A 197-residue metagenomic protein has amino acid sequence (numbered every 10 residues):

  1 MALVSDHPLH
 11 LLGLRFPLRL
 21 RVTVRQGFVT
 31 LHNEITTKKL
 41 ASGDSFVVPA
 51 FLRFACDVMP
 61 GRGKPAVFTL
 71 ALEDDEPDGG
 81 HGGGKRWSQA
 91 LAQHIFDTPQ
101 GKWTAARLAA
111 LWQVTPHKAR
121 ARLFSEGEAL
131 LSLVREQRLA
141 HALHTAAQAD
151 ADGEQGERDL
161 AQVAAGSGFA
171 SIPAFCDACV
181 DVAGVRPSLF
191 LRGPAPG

Functional and structural regions predicted by a protein language model:
M1-R21, K38-L40: Conserved short histidine dyad/triad with adjacent acidic residue
P17-E34: Glycine- and acidic-residue-biased ligand/ion/polar-headgroup-sensing regions
N33-F54: Short acidic-glycine-tyrosine-enriched beta hairpin
V47, P60-P77: A short hydrophobic beta-strand segment most commonly corresponding to one strand of the jelly-roll/cupin
P77-S88, E128-R138: Short, Lys/Arg-enriched anionic-surface-contact patches
W87-L130, A149-S167: DNA-binding recognition helix and immediately preceding turn/loop of helix-turn-helix/winged-helix domains
V134-H144, S188-G197: Short, basic, alpha-helical segments at the C-terminal edge of helix-turn-helix-like DNA-binding modules
D150-G193: Sequence-specific DNA-binding recognition helix
